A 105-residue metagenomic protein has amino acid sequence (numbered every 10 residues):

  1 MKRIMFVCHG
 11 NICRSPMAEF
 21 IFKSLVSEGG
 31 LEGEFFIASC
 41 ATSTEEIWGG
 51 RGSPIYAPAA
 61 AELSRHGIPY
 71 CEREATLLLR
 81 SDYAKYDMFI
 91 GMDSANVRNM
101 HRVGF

Functional and structural regions predicted by a protein language model:
M1-Y86: Conserved active-site segments centered on acidic
S15, M92-D93: Replace "coordinates the UDP/GDP/TDP-sugar" with "coordinates nucleotide-activated sugar donors
M88, S94-F105: Phosphate-binding/catalytic loops
